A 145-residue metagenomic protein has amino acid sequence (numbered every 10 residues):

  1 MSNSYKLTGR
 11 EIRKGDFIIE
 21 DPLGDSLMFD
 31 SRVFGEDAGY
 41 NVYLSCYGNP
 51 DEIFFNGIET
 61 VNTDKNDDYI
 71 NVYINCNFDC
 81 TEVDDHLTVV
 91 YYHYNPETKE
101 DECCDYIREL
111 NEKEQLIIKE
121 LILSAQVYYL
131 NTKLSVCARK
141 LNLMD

Functional and structural regions predicted by a protein language model:
S4-T8: Mixed-charge, Lys/Arg-rich low-complexity intrinsically disordered regions
L23-I118: Acidic, low-complexity, intrinsically disordered interaction modules
E120, V127-L130, L134-C137, L141: Heptad-repeat amphipathic alpha-helical coiled-coil interaction surface used for oligomerization/assembly
M144-D145: Short hydrophobic/aromatic patches at helix-to-coil boundaries
